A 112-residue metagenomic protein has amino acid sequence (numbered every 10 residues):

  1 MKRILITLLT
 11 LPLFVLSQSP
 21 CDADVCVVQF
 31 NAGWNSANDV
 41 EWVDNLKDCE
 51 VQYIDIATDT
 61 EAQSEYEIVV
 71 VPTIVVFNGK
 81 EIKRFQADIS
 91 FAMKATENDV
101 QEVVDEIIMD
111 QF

Functional and structural regions predicted by a protein language model:
M1-L8: Sec-dependent signal peptide recognition, specifically the positively charged N-region followed immediately by
L9-S17: Hydrophobic h-region of N-terminal signal peptides that target proteins for export in Gram-negative bacteria
Q18-Q52: Local sequence-structure signature of Cys/Sec-based thiol-disulfide redox active-site neighborhoods
G33-S36, D59, E81-I82, S90: Solvent-exposed loop/turn segments at secondary-structure junctions within structured extracellular/periplasmic domains
D48-A57, D110-Q111: Short, positively charged
I56-S64: N-terminal post-signal-peptidase region of extra-cytosolic proteins
Y66-F77: Structural micro-motif
F77-F112: Non-catalytic, surface beta->alpha helical segment in thiol-disulfide oxidoreductase systems
